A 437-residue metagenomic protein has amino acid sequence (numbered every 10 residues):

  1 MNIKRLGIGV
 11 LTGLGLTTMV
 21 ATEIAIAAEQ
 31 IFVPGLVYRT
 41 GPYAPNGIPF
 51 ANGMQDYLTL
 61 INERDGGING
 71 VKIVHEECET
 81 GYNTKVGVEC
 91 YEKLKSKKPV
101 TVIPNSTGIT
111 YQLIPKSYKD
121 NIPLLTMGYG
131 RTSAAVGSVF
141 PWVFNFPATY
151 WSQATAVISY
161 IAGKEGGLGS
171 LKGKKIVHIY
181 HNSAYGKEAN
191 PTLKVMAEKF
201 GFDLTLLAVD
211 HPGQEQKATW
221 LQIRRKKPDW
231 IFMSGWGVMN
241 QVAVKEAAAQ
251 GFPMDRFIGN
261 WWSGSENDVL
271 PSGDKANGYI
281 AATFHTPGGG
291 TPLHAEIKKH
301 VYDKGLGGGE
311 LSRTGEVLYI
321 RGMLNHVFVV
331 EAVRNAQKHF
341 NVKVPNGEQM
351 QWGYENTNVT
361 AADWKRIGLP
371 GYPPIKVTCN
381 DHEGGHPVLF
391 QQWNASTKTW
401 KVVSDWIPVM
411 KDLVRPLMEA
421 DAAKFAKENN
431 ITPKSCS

Functional and structural regions predicted by a protein language model:
M19-A27: Sec/Tat signal peptide C-region and signal peptidase I cleavage site
A28, N52-H75, E165-L168, E198-G201: Signal peptide-proximal N-terminal region of secreted/periplasmic/extracellular or secretory-lumen proteins
Q30-F32, P45-N52, R64-G137, F146 (+2 more regions): Beta-alpha junction/loop-to-helix N-cap segments that form part of ligand/metal-binding clefts
I31-Q55, C78-K85, S106, I179-E188 (+1 more regions): Extracytoplasmic "Venus flytrap"
V86, T132-S133, P141-G251, G288-A295: Extracellular/periplasmic Venus flytrap/periplasmic-binding protein
L94-T107, L125-M127, K175-I179, K227-G237 (+3 more regions): Periplasmic-binding protein-like
A247-H326, T432-P433: Extracellular/periplasmic periplasmic-binding protein-like sensory domains
L306-Y319, V330-V403, V409: Segments of small-molecule ligand-sensing domains
